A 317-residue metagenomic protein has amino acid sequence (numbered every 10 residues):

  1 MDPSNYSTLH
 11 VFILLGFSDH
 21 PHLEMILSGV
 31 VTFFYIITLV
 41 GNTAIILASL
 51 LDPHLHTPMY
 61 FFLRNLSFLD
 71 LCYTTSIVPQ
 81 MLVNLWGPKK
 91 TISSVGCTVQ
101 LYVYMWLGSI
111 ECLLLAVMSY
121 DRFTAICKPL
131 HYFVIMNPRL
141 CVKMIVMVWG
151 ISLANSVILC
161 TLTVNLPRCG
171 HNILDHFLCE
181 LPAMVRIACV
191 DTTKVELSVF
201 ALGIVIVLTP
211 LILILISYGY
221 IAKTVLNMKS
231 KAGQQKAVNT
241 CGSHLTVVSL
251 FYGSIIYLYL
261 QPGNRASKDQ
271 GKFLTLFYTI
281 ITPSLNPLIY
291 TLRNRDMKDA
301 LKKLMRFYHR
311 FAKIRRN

Functional and structural regions predicted by a protein language model:
M1-N317: Transmembrane helical core of 7TM receptor-like proteins
